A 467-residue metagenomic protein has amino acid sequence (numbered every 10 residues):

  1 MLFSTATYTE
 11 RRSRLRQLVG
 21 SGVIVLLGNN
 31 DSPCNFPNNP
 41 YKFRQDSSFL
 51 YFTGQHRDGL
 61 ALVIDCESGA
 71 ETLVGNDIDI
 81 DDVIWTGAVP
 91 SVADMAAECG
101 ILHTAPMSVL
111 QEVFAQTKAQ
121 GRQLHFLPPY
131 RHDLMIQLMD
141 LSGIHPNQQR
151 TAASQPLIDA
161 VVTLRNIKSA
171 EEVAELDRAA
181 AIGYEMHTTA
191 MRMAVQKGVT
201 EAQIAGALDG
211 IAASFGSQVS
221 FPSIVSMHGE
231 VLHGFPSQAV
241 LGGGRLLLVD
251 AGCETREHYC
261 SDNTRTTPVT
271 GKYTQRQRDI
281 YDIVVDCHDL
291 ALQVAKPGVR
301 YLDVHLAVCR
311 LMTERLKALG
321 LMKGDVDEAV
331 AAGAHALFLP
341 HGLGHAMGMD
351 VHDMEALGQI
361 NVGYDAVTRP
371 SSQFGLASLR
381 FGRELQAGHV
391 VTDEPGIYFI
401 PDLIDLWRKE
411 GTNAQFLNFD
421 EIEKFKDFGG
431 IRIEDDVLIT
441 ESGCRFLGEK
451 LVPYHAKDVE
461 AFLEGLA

Functional and structural regions predicted by a protein language model:
M1-A467: Active-site neighborhoods and metal-handling regions in enzymes and metal-associated proteins
